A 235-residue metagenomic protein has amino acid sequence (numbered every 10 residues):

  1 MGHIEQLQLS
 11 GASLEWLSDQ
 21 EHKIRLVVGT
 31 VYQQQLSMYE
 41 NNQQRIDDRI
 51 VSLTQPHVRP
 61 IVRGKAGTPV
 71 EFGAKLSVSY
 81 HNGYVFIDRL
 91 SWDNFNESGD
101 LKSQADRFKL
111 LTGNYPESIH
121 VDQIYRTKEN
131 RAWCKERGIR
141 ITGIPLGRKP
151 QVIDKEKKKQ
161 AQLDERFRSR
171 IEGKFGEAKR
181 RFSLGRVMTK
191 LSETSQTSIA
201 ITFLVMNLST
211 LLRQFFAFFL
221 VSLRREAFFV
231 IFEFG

Functional and structural regions predicted by a protein language model:
M1-Q123, N130-W133, M206: Polybasic low-complexity intrinsically disordered regions
E21-H22, L26, Y39, K159-G235: Basic, amphipathic alpha-helical segments enriched in Lys/Arg and hydrophobic/aromatic residues
H57, N82, S91, Y125 (+4 more regions): A broadly conserved detector of short glycine/acidic/proline-rich loop/turn motifs that flank catalytic sites and bind
F72, K135, S195-S198: A short, structural micro-pattern
S79-F86, G113-N114, K149-K158, K179-G185: Short acidic (Asp/Glu) and glycine-rich catalytic loops that position anionic groups and cofactors
F108-Y115, R137, F218, R225: Secondary-structure transition/capping motifs at alpha-helix termini and the adjoining loop/turn into the next element
P116-R148, V152-I153, Q162: Mg2+-dependent endonuclease catalytic cores in nucleic-acid-processing enzymes, primarily RNase H-like
